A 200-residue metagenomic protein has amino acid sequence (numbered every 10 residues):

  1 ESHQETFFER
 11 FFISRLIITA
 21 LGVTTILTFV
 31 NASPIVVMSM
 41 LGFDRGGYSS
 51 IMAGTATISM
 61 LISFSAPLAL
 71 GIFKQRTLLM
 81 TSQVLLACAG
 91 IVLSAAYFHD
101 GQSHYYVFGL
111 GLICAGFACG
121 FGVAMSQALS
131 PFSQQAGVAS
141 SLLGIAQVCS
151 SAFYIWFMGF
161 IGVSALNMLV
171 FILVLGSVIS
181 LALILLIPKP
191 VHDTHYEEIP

Functional and structural regions predicted by a protein language model:
E1-L16: Juxtamembrane intracellular "pre-TM" segments in multi-pass secondary transporters
L21-V30, M38: Conserved extracellular-gate-facing transmembrane-helix segments in secondary transporters
A32-G47: Short amphipathic helix-loop junctions that connect adjacent transmembrane helices in Major Facilitator Superfamily/SLC
S50-S59, Q147: Transmembrane alpha-helical segments of major facilitator superfamily
I62-R76: Helix-to-loop junctions at the C-terminal end of transmembrane segments in multipass secondary transporters
T77-A124: C-terminal transmembrane helical hairpin of 12-TM major facilitator-type secondary transporters
Q127-V163, I172-L173: A late C-terminal transmembrane helix in Major Facilitator Superfamily
I187-P200: Intrinsic disorder in cytosolic terminal tails and internal cytosolic loops of multi-pass membrane transporters
